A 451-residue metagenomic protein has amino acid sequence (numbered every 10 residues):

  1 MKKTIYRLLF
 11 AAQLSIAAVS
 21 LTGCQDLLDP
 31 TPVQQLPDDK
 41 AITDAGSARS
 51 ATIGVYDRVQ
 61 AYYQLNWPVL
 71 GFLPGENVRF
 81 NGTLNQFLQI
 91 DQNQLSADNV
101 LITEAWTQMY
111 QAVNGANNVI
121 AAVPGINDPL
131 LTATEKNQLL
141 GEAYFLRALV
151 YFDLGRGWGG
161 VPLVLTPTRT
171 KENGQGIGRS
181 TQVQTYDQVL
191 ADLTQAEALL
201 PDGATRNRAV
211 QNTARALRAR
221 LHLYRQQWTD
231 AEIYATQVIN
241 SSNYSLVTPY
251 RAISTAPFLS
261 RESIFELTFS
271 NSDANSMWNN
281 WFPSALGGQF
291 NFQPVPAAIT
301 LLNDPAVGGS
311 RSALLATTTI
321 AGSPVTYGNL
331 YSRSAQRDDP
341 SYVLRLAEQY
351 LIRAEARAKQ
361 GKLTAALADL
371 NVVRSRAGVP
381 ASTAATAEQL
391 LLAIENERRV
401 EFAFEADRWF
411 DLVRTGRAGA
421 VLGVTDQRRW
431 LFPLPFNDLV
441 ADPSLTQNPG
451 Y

Functional and structural regions predicted by a protein language model:
K2-T4, A17-G46, A148, V189 (+3 more regions): Bacterial Sec-dependent N-terminal signal peptides
C24-G71, A420-Y451: Membrane-proximal, proline-rich intrinsically disordered regions
D39, N66-F87, V161-V164, D202-N280 (+1 more regions): Short, surface-exposed recognition loops and adjoining beta-strand edges that mediate ligand/DNA contacts, enriched
R49, N85-W158, A198-A204, L259 (+3 more regions): Conserved, well-structured interaction surfaces
F80-N85, E232-L346, E401, G416 (+1 more regions): Hydrophobic-face positions in mid-chain alpha helices that act as interaction patches
